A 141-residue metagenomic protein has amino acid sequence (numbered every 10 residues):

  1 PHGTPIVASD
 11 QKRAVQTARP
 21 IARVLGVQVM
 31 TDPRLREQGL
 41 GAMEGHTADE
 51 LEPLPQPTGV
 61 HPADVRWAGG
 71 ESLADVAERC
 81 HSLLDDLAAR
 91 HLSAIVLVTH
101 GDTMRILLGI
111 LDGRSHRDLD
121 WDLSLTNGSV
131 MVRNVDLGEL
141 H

Functional and structural regions predicted by a protein language model:
P1-Q56: Phosphate-coordination/substrate-recognition cap region in phosphate-metabolizing enzymes
T4, H91-G101: Generic beta-sheet signal
A8-S9, E78, V98-T99: Short beta-strand scaffold positions
P20, I106-I110: Active-site signature of alpha/beta-hydrolase-fold catalytic machinery across serine- and Asp/Cys-nucleophile hydrolases
V24, D86, I110-R114: Active-site catalytic microenvironments for nucleophilic, acid-base chemistry
Q56-D75: Short glycine/proline- and acidic residue-enriched helix-loop micro-motifs that form flexible lids or anion-recognition
A77, H81-A89: Generic structural signal for well-ordered alpha-helical scaffold segments
R114-L140: Domain-level recognition of soluble alpha/beta enzyme cores, biased toward histidine phosphatases/phosphomutases
